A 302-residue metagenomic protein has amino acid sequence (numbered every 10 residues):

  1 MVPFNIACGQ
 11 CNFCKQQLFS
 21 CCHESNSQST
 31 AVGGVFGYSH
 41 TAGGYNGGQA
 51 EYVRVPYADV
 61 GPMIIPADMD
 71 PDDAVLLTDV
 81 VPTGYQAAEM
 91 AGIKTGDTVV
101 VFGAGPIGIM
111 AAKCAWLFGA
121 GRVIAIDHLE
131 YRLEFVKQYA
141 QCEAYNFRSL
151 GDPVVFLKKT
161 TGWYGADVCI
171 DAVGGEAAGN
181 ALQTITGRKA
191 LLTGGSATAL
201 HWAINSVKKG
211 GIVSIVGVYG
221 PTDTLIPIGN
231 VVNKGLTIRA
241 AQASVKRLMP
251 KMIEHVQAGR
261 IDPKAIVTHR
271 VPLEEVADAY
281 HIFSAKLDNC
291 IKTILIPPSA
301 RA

Functional and structural regions predicted by a protein language model:
M1-P62: Glycine-rich phosphate/adenylate-binding loop and adjacent beta-alpha elements of nucleotide- or dinucleotide-binding
M1-V2, V100, S214: Hydrophobic beta-strand signal
C11, I65, G84, A115 (+8 more regions): Residue-level signal for nonpolar/aromatic packing positions in well-ordered secondary structure
P62-V155, I170: Mid-domain Rossmann-like dinucleotide-binding core that forms the NAD(H)/NADP(H) cofactor-binding site
A91-K94, W116-F118, E134, Y139-T237 (+1 more regions): Glycine-rich cofactor phosphate-binding loops and adjacent beta1-alpha1 units of small-molecule cofactor enzyme domains
L129, Y219, S244: Residues in the short beta-alpha loop(s) of Rossmann-like NAD(P)-binding domains
Y164, H201, N205, V245-A302: C-terminal hydrophobic helical "lid"/dimerization subdomain of Rossmann-like NAD(P)H-dependent oxidoreductases
